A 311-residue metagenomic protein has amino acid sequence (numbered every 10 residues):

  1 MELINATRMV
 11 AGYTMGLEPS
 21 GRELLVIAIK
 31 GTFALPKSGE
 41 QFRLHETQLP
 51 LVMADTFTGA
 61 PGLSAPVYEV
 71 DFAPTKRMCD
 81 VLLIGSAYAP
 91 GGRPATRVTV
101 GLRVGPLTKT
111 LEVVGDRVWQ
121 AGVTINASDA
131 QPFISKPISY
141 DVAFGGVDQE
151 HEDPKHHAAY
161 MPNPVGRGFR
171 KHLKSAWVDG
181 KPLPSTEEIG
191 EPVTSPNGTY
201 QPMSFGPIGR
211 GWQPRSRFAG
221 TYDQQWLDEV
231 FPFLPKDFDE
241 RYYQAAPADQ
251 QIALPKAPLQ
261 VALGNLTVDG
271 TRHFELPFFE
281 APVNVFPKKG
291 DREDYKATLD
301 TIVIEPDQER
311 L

Functional and structural regions predicted by a protein language model:
E2-L311: Extended intrinsically disordered or low-complexity segments
